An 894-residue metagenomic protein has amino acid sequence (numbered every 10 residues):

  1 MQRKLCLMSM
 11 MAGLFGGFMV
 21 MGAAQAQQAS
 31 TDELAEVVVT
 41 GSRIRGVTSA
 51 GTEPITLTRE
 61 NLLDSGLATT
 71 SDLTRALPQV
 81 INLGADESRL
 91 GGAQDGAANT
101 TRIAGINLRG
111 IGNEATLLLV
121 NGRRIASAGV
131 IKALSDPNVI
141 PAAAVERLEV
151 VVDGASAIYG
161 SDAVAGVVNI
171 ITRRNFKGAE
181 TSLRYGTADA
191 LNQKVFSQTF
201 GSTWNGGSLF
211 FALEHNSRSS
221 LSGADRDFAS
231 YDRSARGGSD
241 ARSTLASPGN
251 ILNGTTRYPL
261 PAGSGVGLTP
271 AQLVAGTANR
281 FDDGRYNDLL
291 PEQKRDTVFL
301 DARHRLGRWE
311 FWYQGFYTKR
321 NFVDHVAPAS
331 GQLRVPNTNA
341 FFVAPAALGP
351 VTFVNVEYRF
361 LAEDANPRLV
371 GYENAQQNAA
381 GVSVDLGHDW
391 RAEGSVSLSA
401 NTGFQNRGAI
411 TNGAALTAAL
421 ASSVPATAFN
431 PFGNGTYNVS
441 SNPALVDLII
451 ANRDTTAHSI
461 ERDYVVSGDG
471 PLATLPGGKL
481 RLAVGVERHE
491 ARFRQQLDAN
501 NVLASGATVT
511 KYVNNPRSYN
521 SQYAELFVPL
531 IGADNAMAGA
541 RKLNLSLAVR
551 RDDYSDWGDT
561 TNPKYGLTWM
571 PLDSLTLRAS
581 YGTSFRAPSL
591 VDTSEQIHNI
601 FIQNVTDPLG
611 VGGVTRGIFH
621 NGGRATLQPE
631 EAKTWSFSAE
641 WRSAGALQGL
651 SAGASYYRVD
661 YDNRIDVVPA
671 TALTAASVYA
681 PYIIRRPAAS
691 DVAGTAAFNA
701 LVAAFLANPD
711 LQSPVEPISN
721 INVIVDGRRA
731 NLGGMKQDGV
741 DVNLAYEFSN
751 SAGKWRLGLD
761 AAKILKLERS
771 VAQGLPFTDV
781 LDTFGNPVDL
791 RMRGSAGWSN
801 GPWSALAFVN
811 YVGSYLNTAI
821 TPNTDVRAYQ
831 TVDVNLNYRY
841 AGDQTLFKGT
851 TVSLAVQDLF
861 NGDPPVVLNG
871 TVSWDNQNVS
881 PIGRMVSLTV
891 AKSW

Functional and structural regions predicted by a protein language model:
A35-S71, A128, A179: N-terminal periplasmic "start-of-domain" segments of outer-membrane beta-barrel proteins
G46, R75-R123: Extracytoplasmic beta-strand/coil segments of soluble accessory domains associated with Gram-negative outer-membrane
L73-L77, A104-N107, D136-N138, D162-L183 (+1 more regions): N-terminal periplasmic accessory domains that precede and gate Gram-negative outer-membrane beta-barrel machines
R123-V152: Short acidic/polar hinge/loop motifs at secondary-structure boundaries that mediate gating or recognition
S127, L221, Y231-S234, R257-Q293 (+7 more regions): Surface-exposed, low-complexity loop segments enriched in small/polar and acidic residues
N175-G178, N205-G206, G307-E310, D385-A392 (+8 more regions): Short loop/turn motifs that connect adjacent beta-strands in outer-membrane beta-barrel proteins
D660-D662, L765-E768, N810-L816, Y838-W894: C-terminal beta-signal and adjacent terminal beta-strands/loops of Gram-negative outer-membrane beta-barrel proteins
G753, L757-Q844, L868: C-terminal beta-barrel architecture of Gram-negative outer-membrane proteins
